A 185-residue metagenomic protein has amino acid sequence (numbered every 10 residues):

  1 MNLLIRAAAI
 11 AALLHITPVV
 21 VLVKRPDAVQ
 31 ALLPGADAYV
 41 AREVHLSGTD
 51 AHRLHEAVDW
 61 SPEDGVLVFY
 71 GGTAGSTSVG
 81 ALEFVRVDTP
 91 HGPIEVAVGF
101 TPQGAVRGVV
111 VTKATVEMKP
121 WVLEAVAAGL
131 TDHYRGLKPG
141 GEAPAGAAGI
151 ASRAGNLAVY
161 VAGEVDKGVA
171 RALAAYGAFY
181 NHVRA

Functional and structural regions predicted by a protein language model:
N2-E95, T101-A185: Intrinsically disordered terminal and processing segments
